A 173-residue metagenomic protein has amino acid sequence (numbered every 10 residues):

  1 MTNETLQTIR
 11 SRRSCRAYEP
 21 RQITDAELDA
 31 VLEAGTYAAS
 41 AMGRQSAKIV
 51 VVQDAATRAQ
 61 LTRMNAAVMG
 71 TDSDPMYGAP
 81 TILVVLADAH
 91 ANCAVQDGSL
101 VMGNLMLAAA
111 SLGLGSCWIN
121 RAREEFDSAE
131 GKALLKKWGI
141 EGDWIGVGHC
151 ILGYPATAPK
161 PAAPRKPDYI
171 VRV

Functional and structural regions predicted by a protein language model:
M1-V173: Acidic, surface-exposed loops and disordered segments
